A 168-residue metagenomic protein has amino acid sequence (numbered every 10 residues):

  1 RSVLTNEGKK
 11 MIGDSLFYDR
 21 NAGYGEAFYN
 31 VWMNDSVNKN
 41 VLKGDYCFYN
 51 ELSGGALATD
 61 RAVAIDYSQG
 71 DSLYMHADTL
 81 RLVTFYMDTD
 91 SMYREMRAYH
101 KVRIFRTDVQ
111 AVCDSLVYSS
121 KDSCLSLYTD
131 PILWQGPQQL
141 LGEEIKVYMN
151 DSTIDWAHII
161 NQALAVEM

Functional and structural regions predicted by a protein language model:
R1-M168: Structural signature for solvent-exposed beta-strand/loop edge elements and short helix-capping sites, enriched
